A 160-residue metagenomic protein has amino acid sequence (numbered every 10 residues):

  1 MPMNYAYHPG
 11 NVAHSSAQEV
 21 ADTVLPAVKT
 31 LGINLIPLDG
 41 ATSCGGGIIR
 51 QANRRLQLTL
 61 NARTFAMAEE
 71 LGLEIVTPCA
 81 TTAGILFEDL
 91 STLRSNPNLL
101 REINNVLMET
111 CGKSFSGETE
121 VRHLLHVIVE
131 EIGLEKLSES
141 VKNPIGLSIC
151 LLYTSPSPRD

Functional and structural regions predicted by a protein language model:
M1, A66-L71, N143-I145: Flexible, charged surface loops at secondary-structure boundaries
Y5-G10, I149-Y153: Short beta-strand segments enriched in small/hydrophobic residues
A6, V12-E102: Cofactor-cradling patches in redox/metallo enzymes
N11-H14, E118-T119, S155: Flexible, glycine/proline-enriched loop segments at strand-loop-helix junctions that form or flank small-ligand binding
T77-C79, L124, L152: Short His-Asn-centered micro-motif
L93-E118: Short mixed-charge
E109-I149: A conserved helix-loop-strand patch within extracytoplasmic ligand-binding domains of the periplasmic binding
Y153-D160: Conserved small/polar residues in nucleotide/adenosyl-binding loops
